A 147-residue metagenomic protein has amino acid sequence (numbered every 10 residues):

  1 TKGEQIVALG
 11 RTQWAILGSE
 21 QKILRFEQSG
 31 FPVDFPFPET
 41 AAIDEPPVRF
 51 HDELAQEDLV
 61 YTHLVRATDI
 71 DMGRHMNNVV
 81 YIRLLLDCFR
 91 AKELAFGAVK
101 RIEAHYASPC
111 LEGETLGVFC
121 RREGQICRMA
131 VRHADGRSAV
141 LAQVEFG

Functional and structural regions predicted by a protein language model:
T1-P46, C110-E112, R121-G147: HotDog/MaoC-like acyl-thioester-processing domains
V7-L9, Q56-V60, V99, T115 (+1 more regions): A general secondary-structure signal for short beta-strands and their flanking turns/coil in non-transmembrane regions
Q13-A15, T62-R66, H105, E145: Generic structural detector for well-ordered beta-strands
G18-K100: Hot-dog-fold acyl-thioester-processing enzymes
D71-G147: Structured core of small recognition/catalytic domains
